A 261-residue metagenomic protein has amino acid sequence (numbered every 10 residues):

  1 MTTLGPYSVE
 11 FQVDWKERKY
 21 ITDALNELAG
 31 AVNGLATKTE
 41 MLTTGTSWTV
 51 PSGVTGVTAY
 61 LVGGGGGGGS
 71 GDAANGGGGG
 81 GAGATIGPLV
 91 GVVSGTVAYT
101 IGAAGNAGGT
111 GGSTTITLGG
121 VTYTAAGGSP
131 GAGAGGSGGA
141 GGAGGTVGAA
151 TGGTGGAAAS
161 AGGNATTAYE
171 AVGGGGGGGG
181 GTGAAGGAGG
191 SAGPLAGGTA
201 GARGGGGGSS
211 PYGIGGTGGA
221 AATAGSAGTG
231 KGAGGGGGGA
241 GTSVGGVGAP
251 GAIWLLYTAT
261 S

Functional and structural regions predicted by a protein language model:
T2-A36: N-terminal low-complexity, intrinsically disordered "leader/linker" segments enriched in small/polar and basic residues
G5, Y20-A24, A29, T117 (+4 more regions): Beta-strand-rich, repetitive solenoid scaffolds
F11, E40-V54, A98, G105-G109 (+4 more regions): Surface-exposed ligand/attachment interfaces on beta-rich extracellular proteins
N33-S70, G174-G176, W254-Y257: Beta-rich globular "head" domains
T43-T44, L61-L118, G131, G144 (+2 more regions): Glycine-rich strand-loop-strand elements at beta-sheet edges
G71-G81, G120-A132, G163, A196-G198 (+1 more regions): Terminal beta-strand-rich extracellular "head" domains that mediate receptor/glycan or other ligand binding
A125, R203-G204, T229-A233: Bulky hydrophobic/aromatic "packing anchor" residues in well-ordered structure
G135-T223: Acidic, glycine-rich loop-and-strand cores that form catalytic or ligand-binding grooves in diverse globular domains
